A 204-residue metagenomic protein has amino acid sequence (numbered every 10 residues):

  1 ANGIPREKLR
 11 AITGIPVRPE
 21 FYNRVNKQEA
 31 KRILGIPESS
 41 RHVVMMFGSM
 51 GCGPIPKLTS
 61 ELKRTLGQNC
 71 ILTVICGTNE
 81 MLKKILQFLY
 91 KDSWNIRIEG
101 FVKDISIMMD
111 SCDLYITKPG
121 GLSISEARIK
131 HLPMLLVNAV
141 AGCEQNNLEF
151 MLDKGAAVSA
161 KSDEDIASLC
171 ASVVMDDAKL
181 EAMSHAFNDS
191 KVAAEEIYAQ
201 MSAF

Functional and structural regions predicted by a protein language model:
A1, P5-F21: Donor nucleotide-sugar binding/catalytic pocket of nucleotide-sugar-dependent glycosyltransferases
I4-L9, D92-I96, G155: A short helix-to-beta-strand connector/capping loop
E7, N26, V158, D163-E164 (+2 more regions): Conserved donor-nucleotide binding/catalytic region of nucleotide-linked donor-dependent transferases
A11-T13, E99-G100, A157-D163: Short acidic-hydrophobic, aromatic-tinged amphipathic segments that line or gate anion-handling sites
K27-S111: Donor-nucleotide binding loops and adjacent catalytic segments primarily of GT-B fold Leloir glycosyltransferases
G48, G120, N138: Short glycine-/small-residue-rich Rossmann-like dinucleotide-binding loops
D110-G120: Acidic donor-binding loop of glycosyltransferase active sites
I124-S172: Catalytic binding pocket for nucleotide-activated donors in carbohydrate/polymer assembly enzymes
